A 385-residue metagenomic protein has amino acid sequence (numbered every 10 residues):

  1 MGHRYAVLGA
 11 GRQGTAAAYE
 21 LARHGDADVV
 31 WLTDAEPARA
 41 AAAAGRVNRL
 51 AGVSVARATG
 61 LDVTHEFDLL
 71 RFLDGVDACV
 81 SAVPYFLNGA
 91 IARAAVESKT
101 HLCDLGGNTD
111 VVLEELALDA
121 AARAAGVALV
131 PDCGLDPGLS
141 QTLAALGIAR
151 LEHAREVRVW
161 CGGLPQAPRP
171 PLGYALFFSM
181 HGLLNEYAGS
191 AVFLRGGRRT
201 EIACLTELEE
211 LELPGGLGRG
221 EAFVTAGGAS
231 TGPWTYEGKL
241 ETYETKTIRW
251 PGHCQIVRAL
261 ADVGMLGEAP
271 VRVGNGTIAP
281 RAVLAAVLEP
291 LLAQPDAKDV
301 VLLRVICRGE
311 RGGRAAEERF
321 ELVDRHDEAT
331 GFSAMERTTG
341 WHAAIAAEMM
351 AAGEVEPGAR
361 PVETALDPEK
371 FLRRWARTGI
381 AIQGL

Functional and structural regions predicted by a protein language model:
Y5-G9: Conserved N-terminal Rossmann-fold NAD(P)-binding element of oxidoreductases
Q13: Hydrophobic/small residue at the entry helix of a nucleotide-binding pocket
A35-R39, T109: Helix N-cap at the beta1-alpha1 junction of Rossmann-like dinucleotide-binding domains, i.e., the first residues
R49-H65: Rossmann-fold cofactor-recognition segment
L61-G75, L87: Conserved Rossmann-fold cofactor-binding substructure of NAD(P)-dependent oxidoreductases
L73, D77-A82, L102-C103: N-terminal Rossmann-like NAD(P) cofactor-binding module of classical short-chain dehydrogenase/reductase
G106-L129: Rossmann-fold NAD(P)-binding glycine/threonine-rich loop
R150-L385: C-terminal catalytic/substrate-binding lobe primarily of soluble NAD(P)-dependent oxidoreductases
